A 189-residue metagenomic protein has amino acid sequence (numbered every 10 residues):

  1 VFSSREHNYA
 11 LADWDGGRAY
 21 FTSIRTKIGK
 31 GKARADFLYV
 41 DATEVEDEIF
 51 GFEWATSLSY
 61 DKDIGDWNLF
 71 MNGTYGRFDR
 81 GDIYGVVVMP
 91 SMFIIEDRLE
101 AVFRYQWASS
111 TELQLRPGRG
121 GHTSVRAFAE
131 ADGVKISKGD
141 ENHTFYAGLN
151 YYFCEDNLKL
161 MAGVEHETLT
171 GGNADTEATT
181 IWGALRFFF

Functional and structural regions predicted by a protein language model:
V1-L38: Aromatic- and glycine-enriched pocket-lining scaffold segments that form the walls of small-molecule binding clefts
I28-F189: Outer-membrane beta-barrel pore domains
